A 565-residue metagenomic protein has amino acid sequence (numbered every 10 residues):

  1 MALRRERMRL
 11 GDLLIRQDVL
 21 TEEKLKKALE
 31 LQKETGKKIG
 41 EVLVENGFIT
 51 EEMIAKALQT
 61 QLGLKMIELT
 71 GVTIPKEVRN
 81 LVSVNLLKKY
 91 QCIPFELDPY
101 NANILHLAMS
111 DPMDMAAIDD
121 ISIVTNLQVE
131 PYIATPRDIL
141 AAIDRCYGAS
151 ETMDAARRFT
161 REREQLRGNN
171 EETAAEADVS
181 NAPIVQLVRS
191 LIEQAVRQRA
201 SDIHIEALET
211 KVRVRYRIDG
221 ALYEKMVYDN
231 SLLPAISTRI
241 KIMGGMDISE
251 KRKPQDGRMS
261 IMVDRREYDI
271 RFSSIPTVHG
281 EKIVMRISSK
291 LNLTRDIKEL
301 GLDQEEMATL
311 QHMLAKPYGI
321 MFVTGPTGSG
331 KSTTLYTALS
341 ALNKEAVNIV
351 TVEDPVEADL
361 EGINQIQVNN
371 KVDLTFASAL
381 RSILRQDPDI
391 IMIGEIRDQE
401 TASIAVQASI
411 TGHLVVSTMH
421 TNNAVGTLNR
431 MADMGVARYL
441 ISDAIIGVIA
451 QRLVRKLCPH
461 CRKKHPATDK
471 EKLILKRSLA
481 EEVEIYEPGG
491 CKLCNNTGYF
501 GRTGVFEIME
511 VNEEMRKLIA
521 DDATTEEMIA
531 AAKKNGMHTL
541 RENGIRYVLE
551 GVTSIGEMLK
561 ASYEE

Functional and structural regions predicted by a protein language model:
M1-I39, V44-L62: An alpha-helical, amphipathic repeat domain used for nucleic-acid recognition, typified by the mTERF helical solenoid
K24, I54, A117-D120, I139-A142 (+4 more regions): Hydrophobic side chains in well-ordered alpha-helices
K26, K65-V72, Q128-I133, D154-R157 (+4 more regions): Interdomain boundary/hinge elements
E41-I123, D256-I275: Polyanionic, low-complexity intrinsically disordered segments
E68, N85, P136-E193, Q198: Charged, low-hydrophobicity low-complexity segments
A108-T152, Q304-H312: Short glycine/Trp-rich loop-beta-loop segment that forms part of the substrate-binding cleft
A177-Q194, Q198-E565: Short, flexible helix-loop junctions that flank or precede catalytic/ligand sites
